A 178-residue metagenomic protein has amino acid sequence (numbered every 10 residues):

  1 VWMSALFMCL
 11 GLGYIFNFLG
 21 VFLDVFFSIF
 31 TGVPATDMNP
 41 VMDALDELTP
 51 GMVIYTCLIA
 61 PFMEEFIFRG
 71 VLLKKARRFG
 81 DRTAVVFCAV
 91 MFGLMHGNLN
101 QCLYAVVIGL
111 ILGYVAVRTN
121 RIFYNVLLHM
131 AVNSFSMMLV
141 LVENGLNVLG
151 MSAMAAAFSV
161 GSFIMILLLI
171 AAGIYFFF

Functional and structural regions predicted by a protein language model:
V1-A60, L73-R77: Juxtamembrane helix-loop-helix connectors linking adjacent transmembrane helices in multi-pass membrane enzymes
G51-F178: Transmembrane helix-loop-helix hairpins at the membrane interface of multi-pass integral membrane proteins
